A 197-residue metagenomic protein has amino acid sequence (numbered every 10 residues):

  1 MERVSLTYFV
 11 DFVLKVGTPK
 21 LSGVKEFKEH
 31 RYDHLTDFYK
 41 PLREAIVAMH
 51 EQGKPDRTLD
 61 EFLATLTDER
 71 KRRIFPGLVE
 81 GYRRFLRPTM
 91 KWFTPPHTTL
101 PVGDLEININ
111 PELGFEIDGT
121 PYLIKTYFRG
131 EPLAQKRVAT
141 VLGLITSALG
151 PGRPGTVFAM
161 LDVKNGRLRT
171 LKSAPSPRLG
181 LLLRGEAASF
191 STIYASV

Functional and structural regions predicted by a protein language model:
M1-T67: A structured, charge-rich N-terminal accessory region that forms the first stable segment of a protein and links
H30-D37, P41, R70-R73, K136 (+1 more regions): Alpha-helix boundary/N-cap detector
L42, R137-I145, L183-A187: Well-ordered, non-membrane alpha-helical segments in soluble/globular domains
A64-P95: Acidic-basic catalytic patches of nuclease active cores, encompassing PD-(D/E)XK and other metal-cofactor nuclease
H97-V102: Flexible, glycine/threonine-enriched loop-and-boundary segments that flank and lead into catalytic domains of large
L105-L123: Active-site beta-strand-loop-beta-strand hairpin of nuclease catalytic cores that positions key catalytic residues
I117-S176: Nucleic-acid nuclease catalytic cores
V163-V197: Alpha-helical oligomerization segments
